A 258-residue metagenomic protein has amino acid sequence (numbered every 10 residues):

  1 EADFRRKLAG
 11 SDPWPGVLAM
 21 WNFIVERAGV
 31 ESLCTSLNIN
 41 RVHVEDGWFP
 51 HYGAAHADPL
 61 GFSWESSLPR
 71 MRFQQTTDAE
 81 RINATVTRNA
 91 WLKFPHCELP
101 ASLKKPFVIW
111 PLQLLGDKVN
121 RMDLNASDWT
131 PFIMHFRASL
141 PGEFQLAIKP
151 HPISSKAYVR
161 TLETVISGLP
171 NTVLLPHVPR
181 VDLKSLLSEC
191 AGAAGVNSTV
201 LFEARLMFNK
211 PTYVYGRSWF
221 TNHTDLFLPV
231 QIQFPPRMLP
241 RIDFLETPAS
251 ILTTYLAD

Functional and structural regions predicted by a protein language model:
E1-L68, V200-L201: Active-site and donor-binding regions of nucleotide-sugar-utilizing enzymes
A2-R5, N125-S139, R160: Well-ordered, non-membrane alpha-helical segments in soluble/globular domains
G10-S11, A101, S185-L187: Structural alpha-helical scaffold elements that stabilize or flank donor/cofactor-binding regions in carbohydrate
W14-G16, N38, K105, E143 (+2 more regions): Short, well-ordered alpha-helix to beta-strand connector turns
M20-E31, H177-F227: A donor-sugar binding/catalytic signature common to diverse glycosyltransferases and related nucleotide-sugar
E45-G47, K105-D117, P150-H151, G216-R217: Short loop/turn segments at strand-loop or loop-helix junctions that form parts of catalytic or ligand-binding pockets
D58-K105, N222-D258: Leloir-type glycosyltransferase catalytic cores
M134-P179: Catalytic donor nucleotide-activated moiety binding site of glycosyltransferases and closely related
